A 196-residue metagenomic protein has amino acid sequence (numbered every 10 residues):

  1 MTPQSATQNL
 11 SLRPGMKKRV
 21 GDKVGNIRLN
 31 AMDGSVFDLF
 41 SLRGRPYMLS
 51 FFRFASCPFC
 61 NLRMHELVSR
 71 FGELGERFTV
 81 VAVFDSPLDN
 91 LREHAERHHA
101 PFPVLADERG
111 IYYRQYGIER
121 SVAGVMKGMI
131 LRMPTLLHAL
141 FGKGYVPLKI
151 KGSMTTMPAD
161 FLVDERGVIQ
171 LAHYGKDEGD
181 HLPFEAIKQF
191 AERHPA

Functional and structural regions predicted by a protein language model:
T2, T7-N9, M133-G144, E192-A196: Short, positively charged
P3-F40: N-terminal "domain-start" segment that seeds a small globular fold
V24-G25, M48, M157-A159: Short loop/turn microsegments at loop-to-beta-strand junctions
L39-V68: Short active-site neighborhood of thiol/selenol oxidoreductases, capturing the structured segment around
F52, F84, D164: Short beta-strand/turn micro-motifs composed of small residues that flank or help shape donor/cofactor-binding pockets
R63-Q115: Structural microenvironment flanking redox-active thiols in thiol-disulfide oxidoreductases
D107-G179: Thiol/selenol-based redox catalytic cores and closely related redox-interacting motifs
E178-R193: A short, polar/charged loop-to-alpha-helix boundary motif
